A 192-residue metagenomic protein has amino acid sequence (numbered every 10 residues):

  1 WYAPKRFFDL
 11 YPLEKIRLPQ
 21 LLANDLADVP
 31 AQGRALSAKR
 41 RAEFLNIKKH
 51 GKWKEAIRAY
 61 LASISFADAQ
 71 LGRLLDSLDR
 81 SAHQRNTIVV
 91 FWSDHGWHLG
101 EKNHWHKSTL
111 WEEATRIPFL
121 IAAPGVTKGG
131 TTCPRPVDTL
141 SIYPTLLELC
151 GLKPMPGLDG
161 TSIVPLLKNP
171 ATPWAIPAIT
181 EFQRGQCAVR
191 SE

Functional and structural regions predicted by a protein language model:
W1-P136, L149-P156: Active-site-proximal cap/lid insertion segments
S93-E101, T127-K128, D138-Y143, L147-E192: C-terminal cap/loop subdomain of S1 sulfatases and analogous C-terminal strand-loop tails that border
